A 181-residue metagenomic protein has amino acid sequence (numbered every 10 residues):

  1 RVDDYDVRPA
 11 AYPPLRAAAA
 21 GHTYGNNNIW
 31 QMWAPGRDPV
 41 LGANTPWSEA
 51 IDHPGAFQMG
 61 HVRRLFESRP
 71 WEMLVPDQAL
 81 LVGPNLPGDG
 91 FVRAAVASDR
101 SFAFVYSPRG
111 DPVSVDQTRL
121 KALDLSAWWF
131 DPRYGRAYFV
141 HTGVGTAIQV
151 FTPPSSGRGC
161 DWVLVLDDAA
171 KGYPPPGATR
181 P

Functional and structural regions predicted by a protein language model:
R1: The substrate-binding groove and active-site-proximal loops of carbohydrate-active enzymes, especially glycoside
Y5-H141, P154-P181: Aromatic- and carboxylate-lined catalytic core of secreted/periplasmic carbohydrate-active enzymes
